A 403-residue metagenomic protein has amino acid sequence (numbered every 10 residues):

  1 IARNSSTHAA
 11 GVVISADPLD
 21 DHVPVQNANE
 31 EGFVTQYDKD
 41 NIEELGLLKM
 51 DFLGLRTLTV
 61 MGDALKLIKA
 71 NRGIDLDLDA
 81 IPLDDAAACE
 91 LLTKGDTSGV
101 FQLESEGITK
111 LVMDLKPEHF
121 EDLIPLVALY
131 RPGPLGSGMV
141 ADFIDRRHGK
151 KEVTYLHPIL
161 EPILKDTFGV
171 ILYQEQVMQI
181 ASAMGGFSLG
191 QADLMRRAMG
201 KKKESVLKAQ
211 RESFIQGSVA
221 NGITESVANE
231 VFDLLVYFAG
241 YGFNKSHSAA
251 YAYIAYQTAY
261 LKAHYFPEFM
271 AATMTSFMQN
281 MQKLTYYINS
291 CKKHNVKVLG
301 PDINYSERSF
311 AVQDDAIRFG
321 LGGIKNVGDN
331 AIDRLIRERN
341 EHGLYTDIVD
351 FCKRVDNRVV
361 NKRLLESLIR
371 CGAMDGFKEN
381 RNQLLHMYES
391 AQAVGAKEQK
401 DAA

Functional and structural regions predicted by a protein language model:
I1-A403: Noncatalytic, beta-rich nucleic-acid-contacting surfaces in large DNA/RNA-processing enzymes
